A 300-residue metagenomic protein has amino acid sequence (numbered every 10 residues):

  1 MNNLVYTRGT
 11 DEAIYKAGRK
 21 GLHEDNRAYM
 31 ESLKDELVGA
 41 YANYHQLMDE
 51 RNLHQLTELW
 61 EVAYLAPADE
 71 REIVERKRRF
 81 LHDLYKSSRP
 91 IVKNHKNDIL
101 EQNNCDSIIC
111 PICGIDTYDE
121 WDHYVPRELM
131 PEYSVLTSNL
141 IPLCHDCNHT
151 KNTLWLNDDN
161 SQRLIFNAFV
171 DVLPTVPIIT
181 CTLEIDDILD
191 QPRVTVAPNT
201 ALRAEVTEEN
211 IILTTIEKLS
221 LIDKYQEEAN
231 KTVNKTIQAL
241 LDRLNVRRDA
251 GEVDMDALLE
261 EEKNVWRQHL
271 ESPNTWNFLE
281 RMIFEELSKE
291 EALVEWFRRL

Functional and structural regions predicted by a protein language model:
N2-A28, E208-L300: C-terminal, charged low-complexity interaction regions
N2-V92: N-terminal accessory alpha/beta regions
L37-A40, Y118, L240-L241: Long alpha-helical scaffolds
K86-I99, D122-L129: Short Cys/His-rich Zn2+-coordinating modules
N97-E120, C144: Short cysteine-rich loop/turn motifs with clustered Cys
T117-A201: Glycine- and acidic-residue-rich phosphate-binding/metal-coordinating active-site segment common to enzymes that handle
L183-E227: Short flanking/linker segments adjacent to small metal-binding domains or redox-active Cys/His motifs
